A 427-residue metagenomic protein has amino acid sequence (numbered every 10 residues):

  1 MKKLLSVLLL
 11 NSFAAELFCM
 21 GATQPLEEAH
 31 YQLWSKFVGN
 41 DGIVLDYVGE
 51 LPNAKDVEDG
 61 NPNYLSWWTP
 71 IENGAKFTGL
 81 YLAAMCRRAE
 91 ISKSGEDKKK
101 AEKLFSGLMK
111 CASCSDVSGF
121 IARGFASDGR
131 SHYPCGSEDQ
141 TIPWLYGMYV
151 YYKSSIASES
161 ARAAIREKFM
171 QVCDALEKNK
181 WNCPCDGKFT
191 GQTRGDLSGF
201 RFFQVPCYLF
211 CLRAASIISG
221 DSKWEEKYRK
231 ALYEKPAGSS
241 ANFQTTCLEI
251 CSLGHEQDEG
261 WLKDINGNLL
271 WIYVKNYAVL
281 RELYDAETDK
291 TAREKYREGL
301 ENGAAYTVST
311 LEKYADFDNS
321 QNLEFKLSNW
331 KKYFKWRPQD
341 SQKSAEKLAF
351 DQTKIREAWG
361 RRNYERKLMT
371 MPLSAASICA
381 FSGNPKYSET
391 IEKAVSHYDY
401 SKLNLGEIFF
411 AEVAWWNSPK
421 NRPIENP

Functional and structural regions predicted by a protein language model:
L4-F13: Sec-dependent N-terminal signal peptides
M20-K76, E102-K103, G107-G124, E159-S160 (+3 more regions): Low-complexity, Ser/Thr/Pro/Gly-enriched N-terminal "stalk/linker" regions
M20-W34, A157-S158, L270-P427: Terminal, non-catalytic domain-edge segments
G21-L33, G95-C111, G147, I156-K180 (+3 more regions): Extended, well-ordered alpha-helical scaffold segments
I43-P70, V117-S137, C185-P206, C247-E282 (+2 more regions): Carbohydrate-binding/catalytic loop surfaces
T69-A83, C135-Y146, G199-F210, N268-V279 (+2 more regions): Aromatic- and histidine-enriched alpha-helix N-cap/loop-to-helix transition segments that scaffold the rims
G136-A215: Aromatic- and glycine-enriched pocket-lining scaffold segments that form the walls of small-molecule binding clefts
E225-T307: Long, internal scaffold/assembly segments composed of regular secondary structure
